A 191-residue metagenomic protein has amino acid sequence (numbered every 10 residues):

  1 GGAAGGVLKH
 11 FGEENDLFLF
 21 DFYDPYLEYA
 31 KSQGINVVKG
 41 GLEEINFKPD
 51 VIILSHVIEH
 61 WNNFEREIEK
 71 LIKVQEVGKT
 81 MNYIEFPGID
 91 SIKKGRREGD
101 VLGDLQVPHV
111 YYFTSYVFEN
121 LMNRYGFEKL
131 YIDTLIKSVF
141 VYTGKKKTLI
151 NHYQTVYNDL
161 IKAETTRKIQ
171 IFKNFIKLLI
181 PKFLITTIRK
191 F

Functional and structural regions predicted by a protein language model:
G1-D100, L105-F127, S138-Y142: Conserved SAM-binding loop
R97-Y111, S115-F191: Rossmann-like AdoMet/SAM-dependent catalytic core
